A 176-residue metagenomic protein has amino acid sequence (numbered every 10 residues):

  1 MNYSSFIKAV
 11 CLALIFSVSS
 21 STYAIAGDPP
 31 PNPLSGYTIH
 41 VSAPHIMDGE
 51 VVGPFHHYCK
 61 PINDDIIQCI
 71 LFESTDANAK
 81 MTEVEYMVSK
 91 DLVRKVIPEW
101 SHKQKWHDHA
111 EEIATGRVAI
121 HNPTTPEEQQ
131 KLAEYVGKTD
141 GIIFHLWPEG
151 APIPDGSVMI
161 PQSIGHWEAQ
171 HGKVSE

Functional and structural regions predicted by a protein language model:
M1-C11: Bacterial N-terminal signal peptides that target proteins for export
A9-S20: Bacterial N-terminal signal peptides
T22-A26: Boundary at the C-terminal end of the N-terminal hydrophobic targeting segment
G27-I70, D76-E176: Primary mode marks residue(s) on the alpha4-beta5-alpha5 output face of response regulator receiver
